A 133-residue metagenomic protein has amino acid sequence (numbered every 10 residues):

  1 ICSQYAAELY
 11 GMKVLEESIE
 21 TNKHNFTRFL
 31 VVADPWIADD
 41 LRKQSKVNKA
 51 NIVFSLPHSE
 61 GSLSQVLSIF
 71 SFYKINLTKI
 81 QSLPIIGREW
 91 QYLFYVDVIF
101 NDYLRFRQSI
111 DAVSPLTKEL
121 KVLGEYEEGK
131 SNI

Functional and structural regions predicted by a protein language model:
I1-I133: Domain-level signature for soluble enzymes in the chorismate/prephenate branch of the shikimate pathway
